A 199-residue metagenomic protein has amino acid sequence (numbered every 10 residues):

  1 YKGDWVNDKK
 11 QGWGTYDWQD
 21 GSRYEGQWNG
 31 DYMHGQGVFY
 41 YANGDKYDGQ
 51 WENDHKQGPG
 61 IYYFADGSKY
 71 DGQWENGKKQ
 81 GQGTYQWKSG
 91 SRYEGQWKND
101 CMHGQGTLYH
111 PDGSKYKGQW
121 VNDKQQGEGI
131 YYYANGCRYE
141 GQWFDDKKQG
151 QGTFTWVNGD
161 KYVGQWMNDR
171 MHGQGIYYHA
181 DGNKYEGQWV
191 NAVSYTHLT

Functional and structural regions predicted by a protein language model:
Y1-Q11, R23-H34, K46-G58, K69-Q80 (+5 more regions): Conserved anchor residues at repeat-unit boundaries in beta-strand-based tandem repeats, strongest for the MORN repeat
Y32, F39-Y41, F64, F144: Aromatic (phenylalanine/tyrosine) cluster motif
T196-T199: Conserved small/polar residues in nucleotide/adenosyl-binding loops
